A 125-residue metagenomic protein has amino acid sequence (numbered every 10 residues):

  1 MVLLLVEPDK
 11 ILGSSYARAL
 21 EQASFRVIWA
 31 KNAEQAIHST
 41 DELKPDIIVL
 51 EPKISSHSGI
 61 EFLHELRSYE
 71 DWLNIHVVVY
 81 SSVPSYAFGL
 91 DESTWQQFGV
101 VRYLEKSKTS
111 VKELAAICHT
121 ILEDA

Functional and structural regions predicted by a protein language model:
M1-L4, T109-A125: Non-catalytic signal-transmission and effector/linker regions of two-component phosphorelay proteins
V6-E7, A30, I48: Conserved sequence signature across two-component system core domains
D9-I28: Two-component/phosphorelay signaling modules centered on CheY-like receiver
W29-H38, G59: Helix N-cap/capping motif at the beta->alpha junctions
L43-I54: Active-site beta3 strand of CheY-like receiver
K44, E70-V78: His-Asp phosphorelay/catalytic-motif detector in bacterial-type signaling
I60-L73: Short amphipathic alpha-helix used as the core "switch/output" element in two-component signaling
E61, V83-E105, T109-A116: Alpha4 helix (beta4-alpha4-beta5 surface) of REC/receiver domains from two-component response regulators
